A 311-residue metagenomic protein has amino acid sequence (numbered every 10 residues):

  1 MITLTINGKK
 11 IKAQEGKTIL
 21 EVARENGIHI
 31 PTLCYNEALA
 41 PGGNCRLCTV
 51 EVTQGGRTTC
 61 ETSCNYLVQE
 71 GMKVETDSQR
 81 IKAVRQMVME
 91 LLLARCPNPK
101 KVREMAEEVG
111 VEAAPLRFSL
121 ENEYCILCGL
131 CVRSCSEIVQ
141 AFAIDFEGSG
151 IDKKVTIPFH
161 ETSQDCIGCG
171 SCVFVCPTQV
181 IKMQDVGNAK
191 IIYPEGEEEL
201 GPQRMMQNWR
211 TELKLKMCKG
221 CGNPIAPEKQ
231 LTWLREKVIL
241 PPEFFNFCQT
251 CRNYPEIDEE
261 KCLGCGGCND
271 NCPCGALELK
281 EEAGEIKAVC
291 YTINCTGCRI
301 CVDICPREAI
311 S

Functional and structural regions predicted by a protein language model:
M1-T3: Extreme N-terminal starter segment of soluble prokaryotic enzymes
I6-K9: Short strand-turn-strand beta-turns centered on an Asx-Gly dipeptide
K17-E21, L67: Short, structural beta-strand-to-alpha-helix junction motif
V22-T59, R80-A83, M87-E90, E112-E123 (+1 more regions): Immediate flanking context of iron-sulfur cluster ligation sites
C45, C125, C218-C221, C248 (+4 more regions): Short cysteine-rich clusters marking metal-coordination/redox-active sites
Q54, A141-I144, T178, K182-M183 (+6 more regions): Short, non-ligating residues that shape and space the ligands of small metal-coordination modules and catalytic
R57-G168, F174, Q179-E228, R235-R252: Fe-S ferredoxin-like electron-transfer domains and their immediately adjacent linker/connector regions across
C125, C131, C166-C172, C262-C268 (+1 more regions): Cys2His2 zinc-finger metal-binding sites
